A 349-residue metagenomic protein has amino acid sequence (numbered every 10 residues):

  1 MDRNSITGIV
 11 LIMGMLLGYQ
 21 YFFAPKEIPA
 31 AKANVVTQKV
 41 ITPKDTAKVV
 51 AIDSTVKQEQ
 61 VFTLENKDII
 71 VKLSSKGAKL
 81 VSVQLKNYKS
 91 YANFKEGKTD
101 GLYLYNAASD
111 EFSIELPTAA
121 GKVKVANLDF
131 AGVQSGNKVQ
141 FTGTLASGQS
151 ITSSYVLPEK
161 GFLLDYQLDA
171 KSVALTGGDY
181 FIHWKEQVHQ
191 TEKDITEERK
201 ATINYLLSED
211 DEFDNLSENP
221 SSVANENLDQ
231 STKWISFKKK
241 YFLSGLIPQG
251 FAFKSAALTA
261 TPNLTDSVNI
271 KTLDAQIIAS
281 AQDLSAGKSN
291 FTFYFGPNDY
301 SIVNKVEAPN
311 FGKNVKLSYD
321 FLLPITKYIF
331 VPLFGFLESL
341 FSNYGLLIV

Functional and structural regions predicted by a protein language model:
M1-P43, L145: Subset of Sec-pathway N-terminal targeting signals
R3, L284, S339-N343: Membrane-interface junctions
G8-L11, G161, T326, F330: Active-site-proximal structural scaffolding
L11-M15, Y166, L346-V349: Hydrophobic alpha-helical transmembrane segments of multi-pass integral membrane proteins
A33-Q38, T46, Y294-Y300: Low-complexity, proline/glycine-enriched hydrophobic segments characteristic of transmembrane helices
Q38-F62: Short, Gly/Pro- and small/polar-rich lid/capping loops
E65-K316: Soluble non-transmembrane domains of integral membrane proteins
Y294-Y344: Interfacial loop/helix-cap signal at membrane boundaries in integral membrane proteins
